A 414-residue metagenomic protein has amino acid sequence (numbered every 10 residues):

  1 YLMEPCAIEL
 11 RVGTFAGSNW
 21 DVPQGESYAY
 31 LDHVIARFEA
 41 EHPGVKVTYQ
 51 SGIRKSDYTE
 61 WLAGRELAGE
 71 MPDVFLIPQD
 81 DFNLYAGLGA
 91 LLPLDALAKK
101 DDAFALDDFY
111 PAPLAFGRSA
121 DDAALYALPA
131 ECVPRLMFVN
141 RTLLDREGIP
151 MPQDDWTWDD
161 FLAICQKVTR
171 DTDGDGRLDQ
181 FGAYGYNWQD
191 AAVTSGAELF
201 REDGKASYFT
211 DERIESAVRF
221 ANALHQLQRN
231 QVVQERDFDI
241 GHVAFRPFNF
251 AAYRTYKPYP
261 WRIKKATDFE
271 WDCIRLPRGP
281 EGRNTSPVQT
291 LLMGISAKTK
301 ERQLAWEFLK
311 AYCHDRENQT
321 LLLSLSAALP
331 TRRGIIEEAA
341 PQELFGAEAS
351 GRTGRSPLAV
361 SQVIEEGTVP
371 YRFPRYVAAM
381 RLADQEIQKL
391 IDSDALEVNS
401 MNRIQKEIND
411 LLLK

Functional and structural regions predicted by a protein language model:
Y1-L88, P280, D394, V398-K414: Conserved N-terminal structural module of periplasmic/extracytoplasmic solute-binding proteins
T14, Q226, W261-T331, T368-V369: Extracytoplasmic/periplasmic substrate-recognition and gating elements
S51-W61, W156-D160, N230-I240: Short helix-initiation/N-cap motifs at beta->coil->alpha
Q79-P134, D268-R275: Hinge/lid segment of periplasmic solute-binding proteins
D95-F109, D154, D173-G174, D179-F181 (+3 more regions): Short, solvent-exposed loop/beta-turn-alpha elements that line the ligand-binding surface or hinge of extracytoplasmic
D122-A130, R135, D160-S207, V243-F245: Extracytoplasmic/periplasmic solute-binding protein
I164-C165, D203-V232, L276: Glycine-centered hinge/linker elements that transmit conformational signals in sensory and ligand-binding systems
L323-Q385, K389: Long, aromatic- and glycine/proline-rich binding clefts that accommodate carbohydrate-like moieties
